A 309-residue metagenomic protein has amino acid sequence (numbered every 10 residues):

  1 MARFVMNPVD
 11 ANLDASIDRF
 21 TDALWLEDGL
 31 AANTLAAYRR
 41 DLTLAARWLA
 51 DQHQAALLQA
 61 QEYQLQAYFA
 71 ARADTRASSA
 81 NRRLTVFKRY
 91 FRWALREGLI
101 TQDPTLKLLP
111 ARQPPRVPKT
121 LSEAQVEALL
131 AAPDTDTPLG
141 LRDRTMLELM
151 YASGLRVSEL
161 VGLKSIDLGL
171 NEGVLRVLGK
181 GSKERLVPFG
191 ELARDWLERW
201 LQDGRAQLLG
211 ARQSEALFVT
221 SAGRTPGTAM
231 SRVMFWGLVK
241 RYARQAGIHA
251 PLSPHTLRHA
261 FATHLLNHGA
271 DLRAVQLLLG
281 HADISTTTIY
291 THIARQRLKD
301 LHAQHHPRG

Functional and structural regions predicted by a protein language model:
M1-G309: Conserved catalytic core of the tyrosine transesterase superfamily
